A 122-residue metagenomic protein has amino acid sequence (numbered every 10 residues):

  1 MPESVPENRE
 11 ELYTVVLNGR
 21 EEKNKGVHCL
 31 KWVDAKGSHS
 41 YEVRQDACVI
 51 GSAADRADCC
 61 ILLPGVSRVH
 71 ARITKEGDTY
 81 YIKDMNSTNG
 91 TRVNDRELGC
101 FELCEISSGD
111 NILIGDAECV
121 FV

Functional and structural regions predicted by a protein language model:
M1-P64, T74, V120: Intrinsically disordered, low-complexity acidic Ser/Thr-rich regulatory segments
Y41-E118: Forkhead-associated
